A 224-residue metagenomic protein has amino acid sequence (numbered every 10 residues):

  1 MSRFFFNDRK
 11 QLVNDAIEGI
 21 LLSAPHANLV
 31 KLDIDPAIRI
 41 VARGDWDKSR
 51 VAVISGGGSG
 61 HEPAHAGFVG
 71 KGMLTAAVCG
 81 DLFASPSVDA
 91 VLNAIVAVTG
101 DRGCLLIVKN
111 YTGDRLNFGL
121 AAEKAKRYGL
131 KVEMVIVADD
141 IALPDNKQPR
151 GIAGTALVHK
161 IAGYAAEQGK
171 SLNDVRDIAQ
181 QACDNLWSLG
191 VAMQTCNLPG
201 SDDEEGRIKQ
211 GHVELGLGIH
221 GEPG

Functional and structural regions predicted by a protein language model:
M1, K48-G56, H65-V78, I141-L143 (+1 more regions): Gly-rich Lys/Arg/Thr-decorated short loops/hinges at beta-loop-alpha junctions or inter-strand turns that position
M1-V53, Q210: N-terminal amphipathic/basic leader segments beginning at the initiator methionine
R3, V51-G58, L74-A77, G103-T112 (+3 more regions): Short glycine-rich or small-residue beta-strand-to-loop segments that form or flank ligand, phosphate, metal/Fe-S
F4-D8, G60, A64, C79-D89 (+2 more regions): Alpha-helix capping and helix-loop boundary segments enriched in small/acidic/polar residues
D47-V51, V69-G70, V78-C79, T99-C104 (+3 more regions): Short coil/turn connectors at secondary-structure junctions
H61, F68-D101: Glycine-rich oxoanion-binding loops at beta->alpha junctions
T99-D101, G113-L120, G129-R176, Q181-S188: Active-site histidine-anchored catalytic micro-motif
L143, A166-G224: Mixed-charge interfacial surface used for oligomerization/domain docking and macromolecular partner engagement
